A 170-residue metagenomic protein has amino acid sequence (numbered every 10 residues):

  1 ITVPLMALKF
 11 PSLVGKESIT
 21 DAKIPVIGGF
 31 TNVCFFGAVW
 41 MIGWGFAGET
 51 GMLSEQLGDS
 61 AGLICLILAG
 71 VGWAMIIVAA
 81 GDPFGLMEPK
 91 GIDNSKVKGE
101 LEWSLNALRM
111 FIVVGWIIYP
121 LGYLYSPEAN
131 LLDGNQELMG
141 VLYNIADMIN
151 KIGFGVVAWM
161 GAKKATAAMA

Functional and structural regions predicted by a protein language model:
I1-G29, F36-G51: Internal transmembrane alpha-helix with an interfacial aromatic "cap," most often the third helix
I1-L8, G70-I77, V114, K151: Core segments of alpha-helical transmembrane spans in multipass integral membrane proteins
K9, W40-M41, G70-G99, G122-S126: Alpha-helical transmembrane segments in multipass membrane proteins, preferentially the mid-helix core
I19-A22, L53-S60, K96-W103, L131-V141: Juxtamembrane loop-transmembrane helix junctions in multi-pass integral membrane proteins, especially the extracellular
G45-L53, F84, N150: Expand to "…catalyze enediolate/carbanion chemistry for C-C bond making/breaking, isomerization, decarboxylation
T50-D82: Extracellular-loop-to-transmembrane junctions of the mid-late helices
A61-C65, F84-V114, Q136: Membrane-helix boundary/juxtamembrane motif in polytopic membrane proteins
I76-P83, A107-A170: C-terminal transmembrane-bundle signature of multipass membrane proteins, characterized by strong activation on
